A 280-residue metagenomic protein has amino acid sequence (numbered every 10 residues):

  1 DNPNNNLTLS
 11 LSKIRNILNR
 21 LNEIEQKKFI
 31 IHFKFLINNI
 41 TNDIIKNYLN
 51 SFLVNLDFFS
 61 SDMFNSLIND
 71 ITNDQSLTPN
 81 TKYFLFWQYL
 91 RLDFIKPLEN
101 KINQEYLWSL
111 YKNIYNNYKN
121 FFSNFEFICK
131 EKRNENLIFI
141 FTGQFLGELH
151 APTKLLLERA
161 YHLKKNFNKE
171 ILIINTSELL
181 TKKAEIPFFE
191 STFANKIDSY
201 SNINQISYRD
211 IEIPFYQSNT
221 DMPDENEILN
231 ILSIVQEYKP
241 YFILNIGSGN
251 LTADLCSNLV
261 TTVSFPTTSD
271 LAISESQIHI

Functional and structural regions predicted by a protein language model:
D1-F59, F64-Y200: N-terminal subdomain of nucleotide-sugar transferases
P97-E105, L259-I280: Active-site-proximal region of nucleotide-activated glycan assembly enzymes, centered on histidine/acidic-rich loops
I138, I243-L244, H279: Receiver (REC) domain switch-region micro-motif
I174, I246, F265-P266: Generic beta-sheet signal
I186-D224: Conserved nucleotide-sugar phosphate-binding/catalytic loop shared by glycosyltransferases and other
D221-Q236: Alpha/beta-hydrolase active-site loop
S233-G249: Short N-terminal targeting/anchoring amphipathic segment
